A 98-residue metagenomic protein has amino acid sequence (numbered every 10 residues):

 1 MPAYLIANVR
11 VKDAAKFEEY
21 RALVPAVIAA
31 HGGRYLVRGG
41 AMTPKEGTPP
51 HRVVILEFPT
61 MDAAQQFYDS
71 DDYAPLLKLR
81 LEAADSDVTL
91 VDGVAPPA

Functional and structural regions predicted by a protein language model:
M1-R52, F58-D69, D92-A98: Short S/T/G/P-rich N-terminal loop/turn motif that feeds into the first structured element of a domain
Q65-F67, D72-V91: C-terminal structural segments of small proteins and small subunits
